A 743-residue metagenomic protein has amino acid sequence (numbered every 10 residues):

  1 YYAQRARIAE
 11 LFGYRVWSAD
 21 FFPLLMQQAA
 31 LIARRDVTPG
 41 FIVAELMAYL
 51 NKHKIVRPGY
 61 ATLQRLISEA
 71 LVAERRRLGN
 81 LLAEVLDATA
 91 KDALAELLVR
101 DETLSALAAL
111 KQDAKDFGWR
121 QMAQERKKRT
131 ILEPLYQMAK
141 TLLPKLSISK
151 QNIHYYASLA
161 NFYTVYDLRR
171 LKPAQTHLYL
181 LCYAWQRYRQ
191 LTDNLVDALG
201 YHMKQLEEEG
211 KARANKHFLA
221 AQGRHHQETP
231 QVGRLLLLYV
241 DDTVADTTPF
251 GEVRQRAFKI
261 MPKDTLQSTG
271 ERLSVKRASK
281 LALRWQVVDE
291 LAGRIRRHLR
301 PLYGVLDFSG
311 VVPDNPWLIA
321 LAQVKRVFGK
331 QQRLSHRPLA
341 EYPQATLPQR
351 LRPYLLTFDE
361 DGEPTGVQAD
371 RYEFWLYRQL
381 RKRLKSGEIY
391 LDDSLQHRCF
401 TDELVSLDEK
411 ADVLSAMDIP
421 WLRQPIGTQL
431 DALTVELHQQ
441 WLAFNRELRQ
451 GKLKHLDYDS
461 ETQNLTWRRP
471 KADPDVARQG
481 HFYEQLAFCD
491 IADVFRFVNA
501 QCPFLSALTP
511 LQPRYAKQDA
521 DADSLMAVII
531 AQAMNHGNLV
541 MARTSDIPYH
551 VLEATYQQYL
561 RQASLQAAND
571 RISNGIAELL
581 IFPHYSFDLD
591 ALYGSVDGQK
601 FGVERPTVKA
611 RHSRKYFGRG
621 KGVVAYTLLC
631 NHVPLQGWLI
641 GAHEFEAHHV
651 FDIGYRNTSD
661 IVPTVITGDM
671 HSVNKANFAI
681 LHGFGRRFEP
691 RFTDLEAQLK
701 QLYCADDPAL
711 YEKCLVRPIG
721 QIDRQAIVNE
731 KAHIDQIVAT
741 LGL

Functional and structural regions predicted by a protein language model:
Y1-D431: Long amphipathic alpha-helical coiled-coil/heptad-repeat bundle
L25-R34, P583-Q599, L715-L743: Electropositive, surface-exposed helix/loop patches at the edges of structured domains that serve as adaptable
A30-T38, E74, T555, A563-A567 (+2 more regions): Eukaryote-specific, cytoplasm-facing alpha-helical/coiled-coil scaffolding segments in long proteins
E69, R76, N80-L81, T89-D101 (+7 more regions): Contiguous, well-ordered alpha-helical segments that form the cores/surfaces of helical PPI scaffolds
V435-T544: Structured, charged N-terminal subsegments at the starts of enzyme catalytic cores and at intra-chain domain/subunit
P510-T658, G683-R687, L699: Long, K/E/R/D-enriched contiguous segments that form extended
R656, I661, K675, A679-L743: C-terminal catalytic or substrate-handling cores of phosphate/nucleotide- and metal-cofactor-dependent proteins acting
T664-S672: Acidic/histidine-rich, metal-coordinating catalytic segments
